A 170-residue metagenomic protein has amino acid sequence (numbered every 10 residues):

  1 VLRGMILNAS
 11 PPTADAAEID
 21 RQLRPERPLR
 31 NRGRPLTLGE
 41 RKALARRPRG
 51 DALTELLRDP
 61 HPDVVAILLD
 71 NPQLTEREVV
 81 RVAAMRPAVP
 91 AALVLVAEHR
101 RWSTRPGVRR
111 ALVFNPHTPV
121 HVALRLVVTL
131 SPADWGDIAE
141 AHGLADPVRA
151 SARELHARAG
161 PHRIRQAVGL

Functional and structural regions predicted by a protein language model:
V1-L170: Alpha-helical scaffold segments
